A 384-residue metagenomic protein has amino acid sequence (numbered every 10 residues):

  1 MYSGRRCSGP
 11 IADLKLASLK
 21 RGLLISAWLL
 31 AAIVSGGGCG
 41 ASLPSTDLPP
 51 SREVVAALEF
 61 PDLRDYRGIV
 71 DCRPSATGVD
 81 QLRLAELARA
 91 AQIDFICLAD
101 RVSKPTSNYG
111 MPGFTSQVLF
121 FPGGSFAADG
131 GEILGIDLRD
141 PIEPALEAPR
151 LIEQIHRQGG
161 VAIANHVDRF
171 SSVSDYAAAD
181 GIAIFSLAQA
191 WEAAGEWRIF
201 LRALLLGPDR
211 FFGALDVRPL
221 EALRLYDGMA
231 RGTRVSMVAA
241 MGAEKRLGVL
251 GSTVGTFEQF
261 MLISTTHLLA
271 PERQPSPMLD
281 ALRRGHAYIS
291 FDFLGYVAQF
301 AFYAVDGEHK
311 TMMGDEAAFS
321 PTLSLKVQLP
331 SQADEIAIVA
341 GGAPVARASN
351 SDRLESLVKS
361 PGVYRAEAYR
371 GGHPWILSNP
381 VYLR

Functional and structural regions predicted by a protein language model:
L16, R21: Cationic, low-complexity basic patches in intrinsically disordered or flexible, solvent-exposed regions
I25-V34: Bacterial N-terminal signal peptides
A32-I33, R83, P112, V254: Hydrophobic alpha-helical membrane context
G37-G38: C-terminal motif of bacterial Sec signal peptides marking the signal peptidase cleavage site
A41-D65, I69, T77-Q81, R231-M237 (+1 more regions): C-terminal functional module detector
L43-R202, L206-G207, F212, D216-R224 (+5 more regions): A metal-dependent hydrolase metal-coordination microenvironment
